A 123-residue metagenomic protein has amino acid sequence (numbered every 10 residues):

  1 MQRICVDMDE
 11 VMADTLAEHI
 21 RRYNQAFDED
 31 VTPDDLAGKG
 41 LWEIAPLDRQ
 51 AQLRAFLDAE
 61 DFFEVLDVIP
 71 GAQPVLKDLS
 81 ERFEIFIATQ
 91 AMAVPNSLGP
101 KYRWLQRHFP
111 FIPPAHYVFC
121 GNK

Functional and structural regions predicted by a protein language model:
M1-Q52: Active-site neighborhood of HAD-like aspartate-dependent phosphohydrolases
Q2, G99, A115: Residues lining hydrophobic/aromatic ligand-binding pockets adjacent to catalytic sites
R3-C5, D78, P110: Generic structural signal for beta-strand residues in well-ordered domains
E10, E60-E64: Flexible, active-site-adjacent loop/turn segments at secondary-structure boundaries
D35, F86-N96, H108-K123: A short, structured active-site edge motif that brings together acidic residues
I44-A59, F83-F86: Short, basic/glycine-rich phosphate-binding loops at helix/coil junctions that contact nucleotide phosphates
F63-D67, A72-K101, L105: Substrate-recognition element of Asp-dependent hydrolases with the DxDx(T/V) motif
